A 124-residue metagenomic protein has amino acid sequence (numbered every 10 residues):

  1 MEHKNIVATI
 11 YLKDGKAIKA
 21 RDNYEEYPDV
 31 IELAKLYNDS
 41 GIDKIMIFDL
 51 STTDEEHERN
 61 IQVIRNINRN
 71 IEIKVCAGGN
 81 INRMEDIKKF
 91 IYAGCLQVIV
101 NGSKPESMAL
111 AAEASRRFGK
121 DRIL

Functional and structural regions predicted by a protein language model:
M1-I73, I81-E85, I123-L124: Conserved N-terminal beta1-alpha1 strand-loop-helix module at the mouth
L12-N23, K88-L124: Conserved anion-binding
A77: Conserved phosphate/oxyanion-binding catalytic-loop motifs
N80-I81, P105: Short, surface-exposed acidic/glycine-rich loop or hinge patches that mediate macromolecular interfaces
